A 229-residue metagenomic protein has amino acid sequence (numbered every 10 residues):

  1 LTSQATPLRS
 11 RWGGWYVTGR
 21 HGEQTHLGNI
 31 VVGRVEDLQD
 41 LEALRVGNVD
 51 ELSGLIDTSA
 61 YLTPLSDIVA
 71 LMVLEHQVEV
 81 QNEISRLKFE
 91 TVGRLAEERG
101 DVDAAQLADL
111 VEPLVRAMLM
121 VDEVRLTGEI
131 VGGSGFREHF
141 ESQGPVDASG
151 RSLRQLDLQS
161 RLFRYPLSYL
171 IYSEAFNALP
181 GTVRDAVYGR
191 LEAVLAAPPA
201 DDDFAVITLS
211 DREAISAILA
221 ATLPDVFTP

Functional and structural regions predicted by a protein language model:
L1-P7: Internal, well-ordered domain-core segments that constitute the primary functional module of diverse proteins
L8-P229: Long, charged, low-complexity terminal extensions
